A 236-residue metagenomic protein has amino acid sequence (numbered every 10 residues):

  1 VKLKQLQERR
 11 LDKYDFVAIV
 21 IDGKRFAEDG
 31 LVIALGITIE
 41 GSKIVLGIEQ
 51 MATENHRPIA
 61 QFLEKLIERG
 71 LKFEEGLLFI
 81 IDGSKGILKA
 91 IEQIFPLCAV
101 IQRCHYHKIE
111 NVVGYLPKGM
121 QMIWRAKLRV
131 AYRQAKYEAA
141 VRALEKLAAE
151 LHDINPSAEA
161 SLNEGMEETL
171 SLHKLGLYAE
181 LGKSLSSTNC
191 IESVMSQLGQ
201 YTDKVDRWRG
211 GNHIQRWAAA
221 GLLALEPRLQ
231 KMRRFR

Functional and structural regions predicted by a protein language model:
V1-I80, K85, K89, Q93-L97 (+2 more regions): RNase H-like nuclease fold core
K4, I67, L71, E92-P96 (+6 more regions): Hydrophobic/aromatic-lined pockets within catalytic cores
A27, N55-H56, P117, Q121 (+3 more regions): Generic alpha-helical segment signature
E28-D29, L88-K89, G114, L170-S171 (+1 more regions): Short helix/loop capping segments that flank catalytic or ligand/cofactor-binding pockets
I48-Q50, L78-K85, A90-R129: Conserved beta-strand -> loop -> alpha-helix junction used to position metal-binding or nucleic-acid-contacting
K85, P96, R133-R236: Acidic/histidine-rich catalytic cores and adjacent linkers of DNA breakage/strand-transfer/modification proteins
